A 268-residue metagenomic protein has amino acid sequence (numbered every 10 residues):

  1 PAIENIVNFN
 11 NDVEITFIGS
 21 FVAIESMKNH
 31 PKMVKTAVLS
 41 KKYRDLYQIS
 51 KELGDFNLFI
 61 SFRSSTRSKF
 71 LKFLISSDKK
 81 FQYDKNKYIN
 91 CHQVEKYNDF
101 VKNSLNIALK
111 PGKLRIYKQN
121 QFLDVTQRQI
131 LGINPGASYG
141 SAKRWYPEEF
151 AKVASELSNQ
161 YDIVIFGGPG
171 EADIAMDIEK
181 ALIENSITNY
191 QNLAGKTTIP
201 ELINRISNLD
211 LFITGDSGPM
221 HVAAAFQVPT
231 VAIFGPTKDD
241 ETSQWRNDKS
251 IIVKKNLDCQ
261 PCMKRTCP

Functional and structural regions predicted by a protein language model:
P1-P268: Catalytic machinery of carbohydrate-active enzymes, primarily nucleotide-sugar-dependent glycosyltransferases
